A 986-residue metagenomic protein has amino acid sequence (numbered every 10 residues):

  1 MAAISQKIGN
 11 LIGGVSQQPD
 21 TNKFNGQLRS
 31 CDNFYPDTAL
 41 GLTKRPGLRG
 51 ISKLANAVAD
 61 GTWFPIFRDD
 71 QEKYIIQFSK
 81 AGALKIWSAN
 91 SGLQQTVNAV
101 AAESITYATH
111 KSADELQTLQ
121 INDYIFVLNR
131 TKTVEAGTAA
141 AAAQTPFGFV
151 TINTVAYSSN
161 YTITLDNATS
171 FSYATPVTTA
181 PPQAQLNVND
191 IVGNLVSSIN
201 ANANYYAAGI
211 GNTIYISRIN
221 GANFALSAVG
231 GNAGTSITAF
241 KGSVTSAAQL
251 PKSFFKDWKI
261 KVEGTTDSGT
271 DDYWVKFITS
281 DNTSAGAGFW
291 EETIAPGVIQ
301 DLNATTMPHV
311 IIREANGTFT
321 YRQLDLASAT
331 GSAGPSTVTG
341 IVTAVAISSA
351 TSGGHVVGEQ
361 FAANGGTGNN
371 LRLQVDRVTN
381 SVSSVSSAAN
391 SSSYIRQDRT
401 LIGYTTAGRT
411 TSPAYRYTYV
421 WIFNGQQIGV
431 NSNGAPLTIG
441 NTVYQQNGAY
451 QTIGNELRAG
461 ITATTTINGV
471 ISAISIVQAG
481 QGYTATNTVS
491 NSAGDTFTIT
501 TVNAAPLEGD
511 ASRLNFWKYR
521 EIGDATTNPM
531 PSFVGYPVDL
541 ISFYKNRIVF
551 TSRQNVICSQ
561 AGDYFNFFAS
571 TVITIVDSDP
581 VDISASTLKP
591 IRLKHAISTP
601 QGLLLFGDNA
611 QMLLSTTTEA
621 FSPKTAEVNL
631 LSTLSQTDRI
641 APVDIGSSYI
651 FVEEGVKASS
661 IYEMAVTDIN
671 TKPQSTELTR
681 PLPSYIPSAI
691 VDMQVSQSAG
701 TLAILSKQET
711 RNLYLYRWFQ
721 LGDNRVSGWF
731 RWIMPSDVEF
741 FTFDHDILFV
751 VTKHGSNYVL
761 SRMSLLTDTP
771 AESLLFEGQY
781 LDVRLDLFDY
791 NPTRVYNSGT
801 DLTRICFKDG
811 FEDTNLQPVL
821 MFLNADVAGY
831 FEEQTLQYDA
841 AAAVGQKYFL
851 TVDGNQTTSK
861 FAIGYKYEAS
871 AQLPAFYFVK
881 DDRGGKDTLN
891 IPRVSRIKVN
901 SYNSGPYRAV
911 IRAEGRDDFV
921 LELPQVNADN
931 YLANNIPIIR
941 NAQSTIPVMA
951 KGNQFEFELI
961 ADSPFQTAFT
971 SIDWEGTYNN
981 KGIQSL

Functional and structural regions predicted by a protein language model:
M1-Q94, G264-T266, T270, T320-S328 (+3 more regions): N-terminal beta-propeller domains
A2-G61, P65-K73, K657-L986: Beta-sheet repeat architectures centered on beta-propellers
N56-Q71, T109-I121, M530-K545, A585-P600 (+4 more regions): Structural signature of eukaryotic scaffold interfaces centered on beta-propeller domains
V58-R68, K73-I75, G82-L84, Q94 (+6 more regions): Threonine/glycine-rich low-complexity segments that form extended coil/beta-edge repetitive scaffolds
K80-K85, T131-T133, T213-I214, R547 (+9 more regions): Loop/turn residues immediately N-terminal
G92-T96, A285-G288, G509-D510, D577-S578 (+4 more regions): Beta-strand initiation motifs
T283-G288, E292-D510: Conserved, function-critical positions that sit in or immediately flank catalytic and ligand-binding motifs
T618-K657: Catalytic or ion-translocation cores adjacent to nucleophile or general acid/base/metal-coordination motifs in diverse
